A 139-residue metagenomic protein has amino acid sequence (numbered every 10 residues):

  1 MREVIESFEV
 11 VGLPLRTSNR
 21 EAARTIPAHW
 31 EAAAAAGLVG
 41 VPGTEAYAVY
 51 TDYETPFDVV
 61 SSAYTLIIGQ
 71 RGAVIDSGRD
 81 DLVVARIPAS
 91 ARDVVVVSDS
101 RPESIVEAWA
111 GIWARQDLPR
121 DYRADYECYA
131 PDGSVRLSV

Functional and structural regions predicted by a protein language model:
M1-V139: A solvent-exposed interaction/effector surface
